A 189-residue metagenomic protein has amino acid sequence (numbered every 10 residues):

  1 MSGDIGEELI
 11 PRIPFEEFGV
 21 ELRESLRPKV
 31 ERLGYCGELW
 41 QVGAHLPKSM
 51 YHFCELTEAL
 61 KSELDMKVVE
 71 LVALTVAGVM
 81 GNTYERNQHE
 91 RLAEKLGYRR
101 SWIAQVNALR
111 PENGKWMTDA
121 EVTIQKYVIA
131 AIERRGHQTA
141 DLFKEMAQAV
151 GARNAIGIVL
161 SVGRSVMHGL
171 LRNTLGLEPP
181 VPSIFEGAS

Functional and structural regions predicted by a protein language model:
M1-S189: Hydrophobic alpha-helical segments
